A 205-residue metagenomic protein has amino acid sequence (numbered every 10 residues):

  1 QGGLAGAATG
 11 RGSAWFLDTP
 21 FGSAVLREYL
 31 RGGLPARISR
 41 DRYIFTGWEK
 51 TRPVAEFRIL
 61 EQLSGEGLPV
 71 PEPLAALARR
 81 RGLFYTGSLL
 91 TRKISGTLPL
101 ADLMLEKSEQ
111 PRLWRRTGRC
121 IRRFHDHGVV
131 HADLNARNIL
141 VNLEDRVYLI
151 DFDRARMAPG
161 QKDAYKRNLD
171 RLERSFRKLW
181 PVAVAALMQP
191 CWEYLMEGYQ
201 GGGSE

Functional and structural regions predicted by a protein language model:
Q1-L98, R119-H127: Conserved ATP-binding subdomain of kinase catalytic cores across diverse folds
P20, E144-D145: Short strand-connecting beta-turns/loops that link adjacent beta-strands
R79, N142-E144: Short beta-strand micro-motifs enriched in acidic
L98-S108: AlphaC helix of the protein kinase catalytic domain
E109-R123: Conserved alphaE helix
V130: Conserved catalytic-core element of eukaryotic-like protein kinases
L134-V141: Hydrophobic residue at the +6 position relative to the catalytic HRD Asp in the kinase catalytic loop
V147-E205: C-lobe/activation-segment region of protein kinase-like
